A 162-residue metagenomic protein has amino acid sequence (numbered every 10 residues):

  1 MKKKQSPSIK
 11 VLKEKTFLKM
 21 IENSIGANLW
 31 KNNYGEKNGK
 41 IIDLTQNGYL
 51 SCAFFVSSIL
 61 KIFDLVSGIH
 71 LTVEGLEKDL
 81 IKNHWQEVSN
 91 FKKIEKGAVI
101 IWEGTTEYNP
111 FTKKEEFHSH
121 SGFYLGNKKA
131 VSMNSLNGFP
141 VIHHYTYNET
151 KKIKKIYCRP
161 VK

Functional and structural regions predicted by a protein language model:
M1-I69: N-terminal capping segments
N33, H144-T146, I156: Intrinsically disordered, low-complexity N-terminal regions enriched in serine/proline/glycine with scattered basic
H70-I142: ...with weaker cross-activation on analogous glycine-rich loops/strands in unrelated enzymes
K114-E116, Y147-T150: A generic structural signal for short, solvent-exposed coil/turn residues that cap or connect secondary-structure
G138-P140, N148-K151: Charged, low-complexity C-terminal accessory regions
K151-K162: Low-complexity, Gly/Ser/Thr/Pro-rich intrinsically disordered linker/tail segments
